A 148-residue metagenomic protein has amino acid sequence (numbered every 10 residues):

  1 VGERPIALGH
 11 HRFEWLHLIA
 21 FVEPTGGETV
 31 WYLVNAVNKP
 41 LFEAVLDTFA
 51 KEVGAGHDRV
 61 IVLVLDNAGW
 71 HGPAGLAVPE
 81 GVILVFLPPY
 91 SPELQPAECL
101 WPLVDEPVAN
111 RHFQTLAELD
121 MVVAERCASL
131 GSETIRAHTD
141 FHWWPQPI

Functional and structural regions predicted by a protein language model:
V1-D47, F141-I148: Extended, low-complexity cationic-aromatic segments
V1-P5, G75-P88: A short alpha/beta connector and helix-capping loop motif
W15, L65-N67, V85-E106, A117-L119: RNase H-like two-metal-ion nuclease catalytic core shared by retroviral integrases and related mobile-element nucleases
A20, G27, L46, L63-A68 (+2 more regions): Short, conserved catalytic/metal-binding motifs centered on acidic residues
E23-G26, A36, A68-H71, Y90-E93: Short, solvent-exposed loop/turn segments at secondary-structure junctions
L41-I61: Short, basic/hydrophobic alpha-helical segments
P73-L76, A97: Short, well-ordered secondary-structure micro-motifs
A97-I148: C-terminal anion-handling pockets and recognition modules
